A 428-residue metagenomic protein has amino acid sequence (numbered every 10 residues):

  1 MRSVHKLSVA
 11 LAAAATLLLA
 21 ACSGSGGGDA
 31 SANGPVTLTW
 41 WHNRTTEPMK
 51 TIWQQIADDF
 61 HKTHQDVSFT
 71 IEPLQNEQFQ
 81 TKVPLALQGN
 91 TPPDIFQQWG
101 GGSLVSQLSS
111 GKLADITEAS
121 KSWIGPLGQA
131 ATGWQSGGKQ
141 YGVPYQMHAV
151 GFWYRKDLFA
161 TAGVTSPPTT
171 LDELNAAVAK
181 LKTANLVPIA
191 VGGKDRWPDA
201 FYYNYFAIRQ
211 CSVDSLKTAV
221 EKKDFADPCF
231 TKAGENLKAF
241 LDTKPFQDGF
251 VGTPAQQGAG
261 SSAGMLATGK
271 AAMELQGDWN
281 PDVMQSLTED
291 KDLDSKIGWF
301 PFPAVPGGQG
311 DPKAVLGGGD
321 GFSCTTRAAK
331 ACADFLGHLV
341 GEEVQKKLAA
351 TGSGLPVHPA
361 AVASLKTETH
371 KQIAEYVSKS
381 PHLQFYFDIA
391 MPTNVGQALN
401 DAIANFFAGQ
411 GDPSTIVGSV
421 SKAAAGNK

Functional and structural regions predicted by a protein language model:
R2-V105, T288-K291, K347, T415 (+1 more regions): Conserved N-terminal structural module of periplasmic/extracytoplasmic solute-binding proteins
P73-K82, G102, L171-A176, F250-A267: Short helix-initiation/N-cap motifs at beta->coil->alpha
W99-V150: Hinge/lid segment of periplasmic solute-binding proteins
A114-L127, G193, Q210-K232, S286-D292 (+3 more regions): Short, solvent-exposed loop/beta-turn-alpha elements that line the ligand-binding surface or hinge of extracytoplasmic
Q135, T351-P359, K371-A425: C-terminal capping/gating helix-and-loop segments adjacent to ligand/active sites or protein-protein/ligand interfaces
Y141-V143, V150, N175-A226: Extracytoplasmic/periplasmic solute-binding protein
V178, K222-P254: Glycine-centered hinge/linker elements that transmit conformational signals in sensory and ligand-binding systems
S286-T351: Extracytoplasmic/periplasmic substrate-recognition and gating elements
